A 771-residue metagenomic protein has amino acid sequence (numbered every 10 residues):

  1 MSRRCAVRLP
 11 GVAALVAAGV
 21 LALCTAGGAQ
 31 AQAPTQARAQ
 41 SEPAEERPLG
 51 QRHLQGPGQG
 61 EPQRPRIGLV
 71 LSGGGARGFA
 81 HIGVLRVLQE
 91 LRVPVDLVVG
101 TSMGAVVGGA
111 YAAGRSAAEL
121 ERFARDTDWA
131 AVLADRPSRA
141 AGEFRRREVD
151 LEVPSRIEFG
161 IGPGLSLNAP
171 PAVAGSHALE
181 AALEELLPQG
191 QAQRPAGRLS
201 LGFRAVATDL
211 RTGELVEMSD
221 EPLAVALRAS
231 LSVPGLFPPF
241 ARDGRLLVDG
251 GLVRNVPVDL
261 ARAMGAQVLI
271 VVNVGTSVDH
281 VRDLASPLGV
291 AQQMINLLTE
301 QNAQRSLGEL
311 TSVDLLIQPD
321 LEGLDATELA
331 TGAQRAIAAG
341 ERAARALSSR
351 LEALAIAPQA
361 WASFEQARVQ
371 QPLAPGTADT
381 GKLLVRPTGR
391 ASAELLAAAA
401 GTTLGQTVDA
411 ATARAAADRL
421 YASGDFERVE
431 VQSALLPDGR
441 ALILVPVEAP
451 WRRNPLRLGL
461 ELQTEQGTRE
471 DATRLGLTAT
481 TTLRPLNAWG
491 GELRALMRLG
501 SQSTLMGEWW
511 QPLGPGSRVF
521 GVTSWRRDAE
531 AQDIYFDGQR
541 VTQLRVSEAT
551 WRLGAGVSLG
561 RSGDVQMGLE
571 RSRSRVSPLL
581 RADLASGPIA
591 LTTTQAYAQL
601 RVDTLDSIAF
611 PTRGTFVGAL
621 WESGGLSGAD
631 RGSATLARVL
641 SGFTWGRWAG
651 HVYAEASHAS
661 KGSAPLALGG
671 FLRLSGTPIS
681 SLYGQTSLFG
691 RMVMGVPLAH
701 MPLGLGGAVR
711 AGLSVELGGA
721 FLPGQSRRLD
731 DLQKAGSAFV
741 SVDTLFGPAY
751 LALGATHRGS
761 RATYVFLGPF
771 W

Functional and structural regions predicted by a protein language model:
M1-V16: Bacterial N-terminal signal peptides that target proteins for export
A13-T25: Bacterial N-terminal signal peptides
Q30-T101, G109-D418, A422-V429, A434-L435 (+1 more regions): Patatin-like phospholipase
P65-I67, L199-F203, G265-V268, V313-L315 (+15 more regions): Envelope-exposed proteins and targeting segments
G74, G104, L120, G213 (+16 more regions): Buried hydrophobic packing residues in well-ordered domains
D279-V281, E352-V369, S572, G614-V617 (+2 more regions): Acidic/histidine-enriched alpha-helical segments
A411, A416, R428-Q599, L605 (+3 more regions): Gram-negative/organellar outer-membrane beta-barrel architecture
L442-I443, R452, L456-G467, A582-I589 (+6 more regions): C-terminal outer-membrane beta-barrel translocator/porin domains of Gram-negative envelope proteins and their
